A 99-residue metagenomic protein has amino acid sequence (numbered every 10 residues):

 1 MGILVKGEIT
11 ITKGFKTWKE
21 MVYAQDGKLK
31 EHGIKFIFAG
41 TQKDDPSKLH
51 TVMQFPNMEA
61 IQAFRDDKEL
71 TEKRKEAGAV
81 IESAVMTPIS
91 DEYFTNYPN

Functional and structural regions predicted by a protein language model:
M1-T71, E82-N99: Short S/T/G/P-rich N-terminal loop/turn motif that feeds into the first structured element of a domain
T71-A77: Short arginine-rich
